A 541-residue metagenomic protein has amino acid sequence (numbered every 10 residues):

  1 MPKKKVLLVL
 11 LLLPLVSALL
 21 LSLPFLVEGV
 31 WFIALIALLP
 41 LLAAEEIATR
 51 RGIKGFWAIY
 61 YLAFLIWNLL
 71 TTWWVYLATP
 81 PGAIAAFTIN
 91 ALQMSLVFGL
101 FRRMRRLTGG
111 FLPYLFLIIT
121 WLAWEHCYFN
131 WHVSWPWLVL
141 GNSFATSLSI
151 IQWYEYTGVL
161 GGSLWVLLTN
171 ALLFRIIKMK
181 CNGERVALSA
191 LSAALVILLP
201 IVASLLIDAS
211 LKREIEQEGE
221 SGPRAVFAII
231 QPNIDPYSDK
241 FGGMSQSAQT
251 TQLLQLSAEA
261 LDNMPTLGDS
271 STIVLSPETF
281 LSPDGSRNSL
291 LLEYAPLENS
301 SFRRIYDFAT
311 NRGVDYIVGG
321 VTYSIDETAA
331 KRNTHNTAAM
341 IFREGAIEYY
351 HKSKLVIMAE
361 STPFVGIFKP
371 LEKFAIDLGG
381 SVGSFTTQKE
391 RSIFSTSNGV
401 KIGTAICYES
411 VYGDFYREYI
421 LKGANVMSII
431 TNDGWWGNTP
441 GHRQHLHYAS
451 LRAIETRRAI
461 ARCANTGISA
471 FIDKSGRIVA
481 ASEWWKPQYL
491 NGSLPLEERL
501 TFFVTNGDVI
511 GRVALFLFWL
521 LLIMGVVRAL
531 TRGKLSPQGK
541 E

Functional and structural regions predicted by a protein language model:
P2-K212, N438, A449-A453, C463-A464 (+2 more regions): Membrane-embedded alpha-helical bundles of multi-pass enzymes that act on lipidic or dolichyl-linked glycan substrates
K3-K5, V196-L267, N432-H445, S450-R457 (+2 more regions): Non-cytosolic juxtamembrane linkers/loops that tether extracellular or periplasmic domains to nearby transmembrane
F25-L42, W67, Q231-P232, G268-L292 (+2 more regions): Short, conserved active-site loops that position catalytic residues or coordinate cofactors/metal ions across diverse
V75-P81, C127-V159, K331-Y408, G413: Active-site catalytic loop in hydrolytic enzyme cores
Y76-L77, P283-D284, I325-E327, W435-N438: Short, solvent-exposed loop/turn segments at secondary-structure junctions
N90-Q93, I118-I119, I273, T279-L281 (+4 more regions): CN hydrolase (nitrilase-like) catalytic-core segments centered on the catalytic cysteine and neighboring Lys/Glu
L205-M358, I393-N398, T404, Y408: Soluble catalytic regions of membrane-associated enzymes that act on cell-envelope and secretory-pathway components
S536-E541: Cytoplasmic C-terminal tails of single-pass
